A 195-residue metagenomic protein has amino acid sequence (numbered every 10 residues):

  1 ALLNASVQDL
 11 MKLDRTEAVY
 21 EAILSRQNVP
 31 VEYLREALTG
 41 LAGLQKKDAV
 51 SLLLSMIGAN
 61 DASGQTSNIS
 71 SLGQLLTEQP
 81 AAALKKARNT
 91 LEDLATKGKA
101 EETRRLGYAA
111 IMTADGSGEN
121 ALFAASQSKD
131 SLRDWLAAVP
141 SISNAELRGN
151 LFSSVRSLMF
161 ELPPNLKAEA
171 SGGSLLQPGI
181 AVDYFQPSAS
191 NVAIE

Functional and structural regions predicted by a protein language model:
A1-E195: Long, ordered, helix-rich scaffold segments
